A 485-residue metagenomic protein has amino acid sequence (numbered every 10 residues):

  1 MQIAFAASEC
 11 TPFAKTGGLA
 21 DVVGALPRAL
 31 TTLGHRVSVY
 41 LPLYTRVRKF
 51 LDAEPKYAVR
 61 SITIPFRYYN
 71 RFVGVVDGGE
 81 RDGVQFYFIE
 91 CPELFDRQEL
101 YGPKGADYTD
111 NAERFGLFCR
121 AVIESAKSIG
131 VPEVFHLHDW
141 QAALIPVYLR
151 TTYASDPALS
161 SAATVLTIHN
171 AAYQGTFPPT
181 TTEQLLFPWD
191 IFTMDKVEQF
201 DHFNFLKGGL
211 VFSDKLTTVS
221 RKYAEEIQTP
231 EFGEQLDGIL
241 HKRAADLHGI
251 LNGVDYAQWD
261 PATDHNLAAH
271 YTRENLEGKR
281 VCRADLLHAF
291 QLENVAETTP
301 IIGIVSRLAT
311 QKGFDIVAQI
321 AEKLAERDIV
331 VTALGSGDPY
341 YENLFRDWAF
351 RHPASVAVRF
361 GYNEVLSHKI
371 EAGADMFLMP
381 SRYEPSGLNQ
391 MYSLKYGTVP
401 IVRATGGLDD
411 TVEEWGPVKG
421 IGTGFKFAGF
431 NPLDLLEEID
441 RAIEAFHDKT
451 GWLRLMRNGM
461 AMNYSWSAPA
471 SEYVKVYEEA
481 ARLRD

Functional and structural regions predicted by a protein language model:
M1-D485: Catalytic cores of nucleotide-sugar-dependent glycosyltransferases that transfer UDP/GDP/TDP-activated
